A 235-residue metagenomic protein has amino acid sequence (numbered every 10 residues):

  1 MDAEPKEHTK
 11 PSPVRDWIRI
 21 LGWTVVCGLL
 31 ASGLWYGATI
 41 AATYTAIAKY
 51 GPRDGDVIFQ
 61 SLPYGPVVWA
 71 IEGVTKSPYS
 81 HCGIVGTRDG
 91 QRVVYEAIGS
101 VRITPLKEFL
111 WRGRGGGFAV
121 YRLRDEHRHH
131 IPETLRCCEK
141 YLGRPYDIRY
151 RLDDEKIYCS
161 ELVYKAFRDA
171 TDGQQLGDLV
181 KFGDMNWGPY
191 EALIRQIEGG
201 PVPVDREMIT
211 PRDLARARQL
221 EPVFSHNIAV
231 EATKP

Functional and structural regions predicted by a protein language model:
D2-P235: Cysteine-nucleophile amide-bond enzymes
